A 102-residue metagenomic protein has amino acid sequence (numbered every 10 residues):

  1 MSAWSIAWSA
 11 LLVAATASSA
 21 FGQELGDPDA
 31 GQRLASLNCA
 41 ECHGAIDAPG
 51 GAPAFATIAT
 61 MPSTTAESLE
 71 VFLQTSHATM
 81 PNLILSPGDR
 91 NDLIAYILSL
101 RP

Functional and structural regions predicted by a protein language model:
M1-A10: Bacterial N-terminal signal peptides that target proteins for export
A15-L34: Electrostatic cytochrome c docking/interface patches
Q23, A48, L100-P102: Inter-heme linker and motif-flanking segments adjacent to c-type heme-binding CXXCH motifs in c-type cytochromes
P28, Q32, A48-Q74: Gly/Gly-Pro-rich "capping" loops immediately C-terminal to redox-active cysteine motifs in periplasmic/lumenal
G31, A35-A45, L93: The canonical Cys-X-X-Cys-His
L37, T75, Y96-S99: Residues within well-ordered alpha-helical secondary structure of globular protein domains
I84-P102: C-terminal capping alpha-helices of c-type cytochrome domains
